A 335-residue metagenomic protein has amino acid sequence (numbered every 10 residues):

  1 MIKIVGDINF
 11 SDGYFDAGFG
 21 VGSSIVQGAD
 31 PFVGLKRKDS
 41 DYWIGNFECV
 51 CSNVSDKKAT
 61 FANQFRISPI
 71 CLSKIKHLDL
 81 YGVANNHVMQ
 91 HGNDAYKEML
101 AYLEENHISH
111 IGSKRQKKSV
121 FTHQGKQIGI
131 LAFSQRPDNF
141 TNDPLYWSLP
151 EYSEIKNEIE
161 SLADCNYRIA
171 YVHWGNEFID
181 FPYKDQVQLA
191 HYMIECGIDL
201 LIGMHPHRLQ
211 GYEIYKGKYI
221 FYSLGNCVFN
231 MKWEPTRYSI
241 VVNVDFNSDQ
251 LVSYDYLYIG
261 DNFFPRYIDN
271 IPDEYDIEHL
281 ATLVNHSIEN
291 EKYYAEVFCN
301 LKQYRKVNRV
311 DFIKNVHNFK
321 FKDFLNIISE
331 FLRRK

Functional and structural regions predicted by a protein language model:
M1-F65, N157: N-terminal active-site segment of His-dependent metallophosphoesterases
I4-G6, W43-E48, L78-N86, H110-K114 (+3 more regions): Active-site neighborhood of phospho(di)ester-bond hydrolases with catalytic His/Asp-centered motifs
S11-Y14, C51-V54, A84-L100, R115-S119 (+4 more regions): Active-site environment of divalent metal-dependent phosphoester hydrolases
G13-G34, F65-R66, H123-Y171, Q188 (+1 more regions): Binuclear metal-dependent hydrolase catalytic cores centered on His/Asp/Glu-rich metal-binding motifs
N53-K74, N166-G197: Active-site-proximal segments of metal-dependent phosphoesterases and phosphodiesterases across multiple
A59-S109: Acidic/His-rich segments in extracytoplasmic proteins that coordinate ligands and/or metal ions
L78-L80, K184-V241: Conserved beta-sheet core of the metallophosphoesterase superfamily
V241-K335: A short C-terminal boundary segment appended to hydrolase-like catalytic domains
